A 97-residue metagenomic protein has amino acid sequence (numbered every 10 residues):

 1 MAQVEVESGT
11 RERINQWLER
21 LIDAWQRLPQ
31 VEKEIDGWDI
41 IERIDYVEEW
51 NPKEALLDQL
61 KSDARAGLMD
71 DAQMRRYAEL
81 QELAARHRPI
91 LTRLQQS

Functional and structural regions predicted by a protein language model:
M1-G37: Short terminal alpha-helical segments
Q3, E7-T10, D39-E42, Y46 (+2 more regions): Amphipathic alpha-helical coiled-coil segments and their boundaries
R11-I14, A72-S97: Amphipathic alpha-helical binding modules
N15-L18, I22, R43, V47-W50 (+3 more regions): Generic structural concept
I22-P29, E54, A85-R88, T92: Structural signal for well-ordered, non-membrane alpha-helices
W25-R65: Amphipathic alpha-helical interaction modules
S62-M69, R93: Short, solvent-exposed secondary-structure capping/transition elements
